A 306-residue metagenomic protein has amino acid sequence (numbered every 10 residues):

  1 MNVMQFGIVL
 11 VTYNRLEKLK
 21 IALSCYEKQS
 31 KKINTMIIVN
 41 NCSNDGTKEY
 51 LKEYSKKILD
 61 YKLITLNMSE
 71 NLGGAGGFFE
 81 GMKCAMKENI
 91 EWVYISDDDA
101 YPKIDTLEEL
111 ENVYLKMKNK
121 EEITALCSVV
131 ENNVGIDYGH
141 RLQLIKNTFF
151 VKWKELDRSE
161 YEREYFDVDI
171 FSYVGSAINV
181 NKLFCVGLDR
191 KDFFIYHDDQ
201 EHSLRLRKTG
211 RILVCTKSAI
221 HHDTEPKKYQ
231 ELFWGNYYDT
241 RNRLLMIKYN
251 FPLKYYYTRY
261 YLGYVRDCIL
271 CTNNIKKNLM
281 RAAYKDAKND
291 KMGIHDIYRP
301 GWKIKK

Functional and structural regions predicted by a protein language model:
R15-Q29: Short, well-formed alpha-helical segments that are part of the catalytic scaffolds of diverse glycosyltransferases
C25, N40-E49, E70, A100: A conserved acidic beta->alpha catalytic loop
M68-E88: Glycine-rich, basic loop-to-helix element that forms the pyrophosphate-binding segment of sugar-nucleotide handling
I90-D99: Short beta-strand-to-loop acidic/aromatic patch adjacent to the donor-nucleotide binding site
D105-L142: Conserved donor NDP-sugar-binding/catalytic core segment of glycosyltransferases
I145-D169: Short, flexible, basic/aromatic active-site loop/helix in glycosyltransferases
I170-I178, K182-L188, D192-S218: A short, conserved alpha-helix in the catalytic core of glycosyltransferases
W234-N242, P252-K306: Non-catalytic, C-terminal membrane-associated alpha-helical segments of glycosyltransferases
